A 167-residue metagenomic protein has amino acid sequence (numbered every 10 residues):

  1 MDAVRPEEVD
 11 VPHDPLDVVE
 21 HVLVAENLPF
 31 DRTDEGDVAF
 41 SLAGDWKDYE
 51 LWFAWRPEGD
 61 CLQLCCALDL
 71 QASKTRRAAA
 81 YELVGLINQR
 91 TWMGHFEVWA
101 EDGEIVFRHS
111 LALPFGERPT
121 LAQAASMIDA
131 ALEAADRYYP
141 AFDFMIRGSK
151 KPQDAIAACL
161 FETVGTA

Functional and structural regions predicted by a protein language model:
M1-V22, A67: Terminal, regulation- and interaction-focused segments at domain boundaries
P6-E8, C65-S73, E117-L121: Short histidine-centered catalytic/ligand-binding loop motif
V11-V18, A72-A80, Q123, M127-A130 (+1 more regions): Short amphipathic alpha-helical segments
H21, A25-L64, D69: Ser/Thr-rich, low-complexity intrinsically disordered terminal regions
A25, E82-R90, D129, E133-P140: Short, intrinsically disordered, mixed-charge
A67-R108: Short, internal acidic amphipathic alpha-helical interface segments that mediate docking to partner proteins
F96-L132, R137-I146: Charged, low-complexity intrinsically disordered regions
D143-A167: Short, highly charged C-terminal tails/helix-capping segments
